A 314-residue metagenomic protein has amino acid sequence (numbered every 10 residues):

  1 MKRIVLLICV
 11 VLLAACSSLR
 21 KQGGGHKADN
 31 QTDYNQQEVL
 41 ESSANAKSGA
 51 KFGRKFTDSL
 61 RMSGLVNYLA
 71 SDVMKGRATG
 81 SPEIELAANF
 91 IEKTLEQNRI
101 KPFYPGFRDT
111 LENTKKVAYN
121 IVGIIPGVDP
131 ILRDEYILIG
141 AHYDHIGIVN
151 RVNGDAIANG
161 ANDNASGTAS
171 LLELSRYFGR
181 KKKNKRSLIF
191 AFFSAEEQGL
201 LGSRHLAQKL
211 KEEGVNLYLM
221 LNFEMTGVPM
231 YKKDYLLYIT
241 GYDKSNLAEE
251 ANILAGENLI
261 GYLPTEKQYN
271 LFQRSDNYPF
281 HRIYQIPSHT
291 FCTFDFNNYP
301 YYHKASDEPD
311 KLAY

Functional and structural regions predicted by a protein language model:
K2-I8: Sec-dependent signal peptide recognition, specifically the positively charged N-region followed immediately by
A14-A15: C-terminal motif of bacterial Sec signal peptides marking the signal peptidase cleavage site
T57, R61-Y68, P82-T94, G106 (+8 more regions): Extracytoplasmic/secreted proteins, especially bacterial periplasmic and envelope-associated proteins
L69, L95, E112-N150: Acidic/His- and Gly-rich active-site-bordering loop/insert found across diverse amide/peptide-bond hydrolases
R77-P126: A non-catalytic alpha/beta surface segment that caps or lines the substrate-entry region of metallo-dependent hydrolase
E96, G123, I139, H145 (+1 more regions): Alpha-helical metal-binding/catalytic segments enriched in His/Glu/Asp
F193-H289, F296: Metal-dependent peptidase/peptidase-like ectodomains
N298-Y314: His/Asp/Glu-rich mid-to-C-terminal helical/loop segments that flank catalytic regions of hydrolases
